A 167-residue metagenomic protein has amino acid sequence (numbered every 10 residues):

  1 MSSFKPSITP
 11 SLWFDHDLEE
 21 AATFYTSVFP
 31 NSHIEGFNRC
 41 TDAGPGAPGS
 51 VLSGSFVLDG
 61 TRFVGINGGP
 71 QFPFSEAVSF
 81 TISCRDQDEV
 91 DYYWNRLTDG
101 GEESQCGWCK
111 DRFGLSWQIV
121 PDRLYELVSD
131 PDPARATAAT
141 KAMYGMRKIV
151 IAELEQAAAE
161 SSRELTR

Functional and structural regions predicted by a protein language model:
M1-K5, E35, V57, V64-G68 (+2 more regions): Vicinal oxygen chelate
S2, L12-G60: Core segments of cupin and vicinal oxygen chelate
P6, L52, E76: Residues that flank catalytic or metal-binding motifs in active/ligand-binding sites
T9, V51-L52, S104-C106: Short loop/turn microsegments at loop-to-beta-strand junctions
P10-W13, S79-R85: Short, well-ordered beta-strand elements within core beta-sheets of diverse protein domains
E19-A21, G65, F74: Intrinsically disordered, low-complexity acidic/polar segments
G44-G46, E76-V78, R163-T166: A charge-rich, low-complexity, intrinsically flexible signal that marks solvent-exposed coils, linkers, repeats
